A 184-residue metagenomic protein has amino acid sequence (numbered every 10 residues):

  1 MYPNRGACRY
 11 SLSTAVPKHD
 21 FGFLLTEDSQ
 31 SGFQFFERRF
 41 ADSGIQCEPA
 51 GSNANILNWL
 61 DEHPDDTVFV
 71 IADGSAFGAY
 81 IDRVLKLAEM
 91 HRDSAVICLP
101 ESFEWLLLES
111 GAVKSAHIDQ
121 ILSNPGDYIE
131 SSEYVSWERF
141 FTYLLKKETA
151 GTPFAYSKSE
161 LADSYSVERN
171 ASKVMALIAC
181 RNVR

Functional and structural regions predicted by a protein language model:
Y2-P3, C8-V16, A41-Q46, L60-F69 (+1 more regions): C-terminal accessory helical subdomains adjacent to catalytic cores in phosphodiester- and nucleotide-handling enzymes
A15-E48, V70-G74: Short, acidic loop-beta-alpha module within alpha/beta folds
A50-A54: Conserved helicase motor
N55-W59: Short acidic active-site motifs
